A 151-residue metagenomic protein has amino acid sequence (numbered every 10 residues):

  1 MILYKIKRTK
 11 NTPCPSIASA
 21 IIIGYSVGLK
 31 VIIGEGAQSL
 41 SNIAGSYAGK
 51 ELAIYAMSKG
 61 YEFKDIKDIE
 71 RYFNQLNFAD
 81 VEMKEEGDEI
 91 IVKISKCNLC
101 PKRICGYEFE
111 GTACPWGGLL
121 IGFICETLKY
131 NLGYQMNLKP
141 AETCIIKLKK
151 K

Functional and structural regions predicted by a protein language model:
M1-I91, K96-A113, N131-I145, K149-K151: N-terminal accessory segment detector
T112, W116-G122: A short, contiguous, amphipathic alpha-helix enriched in charged residues
L120-M136: Low-complexity, intrinsically disordered Gly/Pro/Thr-rich segments
